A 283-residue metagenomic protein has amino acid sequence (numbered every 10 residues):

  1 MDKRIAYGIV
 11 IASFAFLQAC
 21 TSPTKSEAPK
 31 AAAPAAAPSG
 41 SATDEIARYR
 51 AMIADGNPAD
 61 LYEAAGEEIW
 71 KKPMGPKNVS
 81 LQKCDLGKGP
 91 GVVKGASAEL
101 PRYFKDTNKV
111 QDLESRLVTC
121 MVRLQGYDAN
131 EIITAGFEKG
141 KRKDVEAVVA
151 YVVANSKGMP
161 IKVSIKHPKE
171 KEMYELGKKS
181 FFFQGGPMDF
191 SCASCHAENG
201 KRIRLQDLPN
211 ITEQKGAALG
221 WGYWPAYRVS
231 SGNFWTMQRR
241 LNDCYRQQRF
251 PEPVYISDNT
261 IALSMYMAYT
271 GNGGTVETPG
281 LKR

Functional and structural regions predicted by a protein language model:
M1-G8: Bacterial N-terminal signal peptides that target proteins for export
A12-S13: Repetitive helical segments and hydrophobic/amphipathic motifs
L17-A19: C-terminal motif of bacterial Sec signal peptides marking the signal peptidase cleavage site
T21-P23: Bacterial signal peptide processing site
P29-L61, K71-A147, K157-G158, F183-R283: Electron-transfer interface patches adjacent to heme c in soluble/periplasmic c-type cytochromes and di-/multiheme
A51-E68, G158-K178: Short, charged low-complexity linear segments at domain edges
V148-V152, I165: Hydrophobic, well-structured mid-protein blocks that either form specific transmembrane helices
